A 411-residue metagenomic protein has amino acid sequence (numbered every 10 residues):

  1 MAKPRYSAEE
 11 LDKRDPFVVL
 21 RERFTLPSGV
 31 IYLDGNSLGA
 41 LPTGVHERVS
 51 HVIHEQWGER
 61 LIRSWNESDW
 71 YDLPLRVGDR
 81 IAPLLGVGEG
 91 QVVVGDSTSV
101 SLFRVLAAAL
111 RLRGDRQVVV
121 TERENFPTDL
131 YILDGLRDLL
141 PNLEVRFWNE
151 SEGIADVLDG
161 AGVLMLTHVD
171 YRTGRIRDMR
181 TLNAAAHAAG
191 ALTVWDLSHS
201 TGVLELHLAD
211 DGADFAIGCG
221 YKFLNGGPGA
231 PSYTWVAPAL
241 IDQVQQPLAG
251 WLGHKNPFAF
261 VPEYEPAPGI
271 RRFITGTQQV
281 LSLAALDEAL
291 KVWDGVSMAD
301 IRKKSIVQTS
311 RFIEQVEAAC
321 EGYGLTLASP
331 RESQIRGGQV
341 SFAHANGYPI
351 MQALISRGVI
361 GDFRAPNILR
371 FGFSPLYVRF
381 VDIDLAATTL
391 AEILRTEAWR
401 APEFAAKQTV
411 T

Functional and structural regions predicted by a protein language model:
M1-T411: Pyridoxal 5′-phosphate
